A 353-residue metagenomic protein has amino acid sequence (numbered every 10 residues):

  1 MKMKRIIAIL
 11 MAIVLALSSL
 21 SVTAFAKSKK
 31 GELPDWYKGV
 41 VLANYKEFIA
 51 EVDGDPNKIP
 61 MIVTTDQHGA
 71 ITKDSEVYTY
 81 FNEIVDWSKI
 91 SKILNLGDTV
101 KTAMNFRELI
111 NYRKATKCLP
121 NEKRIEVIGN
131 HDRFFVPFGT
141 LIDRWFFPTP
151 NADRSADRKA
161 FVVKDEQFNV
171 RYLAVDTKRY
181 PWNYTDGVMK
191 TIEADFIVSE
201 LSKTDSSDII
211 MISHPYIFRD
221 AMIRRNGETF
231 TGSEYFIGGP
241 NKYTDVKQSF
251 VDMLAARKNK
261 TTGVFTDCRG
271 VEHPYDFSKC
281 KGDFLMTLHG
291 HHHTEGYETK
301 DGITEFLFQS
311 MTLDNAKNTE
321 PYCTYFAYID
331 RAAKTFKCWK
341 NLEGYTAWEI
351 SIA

Functional and structural regions predicted by a protein language model:
K4-A12: Sec-dependent signal peptide recognition, specifically the positively charged N-region followed immediately by
V22-F25: Sec/Tat signal peptide C-region and signal peptidase I cleavage site
K27-N111: N-terminal active-site segment of His-dependent metallophosphoesterases
L33-E47, F106-T204, D208, E234-I237 (+4 more regions): Extended active-site neighborhood of metal-dependent phosphoesterases/phosphodiesterases
D66, G97-D98, G129-N130, H214 (+1 more regions): Active-site glycine-centered loops adjacent to acidic/histidine catalytic or metal-binding residues that shape
E83-K92, R171-L173, N183-G302: His/acidic metal-ligating clusters that form di-metal
R331-A353: Acidic, His/Gly-rich catalytic cores of divalent-metal-dependent hydrolytic chemistry
